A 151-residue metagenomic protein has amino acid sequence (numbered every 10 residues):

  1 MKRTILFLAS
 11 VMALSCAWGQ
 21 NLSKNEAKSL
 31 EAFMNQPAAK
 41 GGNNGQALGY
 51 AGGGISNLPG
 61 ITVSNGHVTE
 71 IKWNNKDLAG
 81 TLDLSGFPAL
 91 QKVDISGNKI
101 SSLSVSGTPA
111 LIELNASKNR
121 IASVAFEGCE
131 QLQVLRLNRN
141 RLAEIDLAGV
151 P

Functional and structural regions predicted by a protein language model:
K2-D83, P88-K92: N-terminal capping/linker segments that flank leucine-rich repeat
M12, A17, S104-S106, N119 (+1 more regions): Serine/proline-rich low-complexity intrinsically disordered segments, especially terminal tails, linkers
N65, S85-L90, S106-L111, E127-L132 (+1 more regions): Leucine-rich repeat
I71, T81-L82, L103, V124 (+1 more regions): Canonical leucine-rich repeat
K76, N98, A116-N119, L137-N140: Consensus "Asn ladder" position of solenoid repeat domains
